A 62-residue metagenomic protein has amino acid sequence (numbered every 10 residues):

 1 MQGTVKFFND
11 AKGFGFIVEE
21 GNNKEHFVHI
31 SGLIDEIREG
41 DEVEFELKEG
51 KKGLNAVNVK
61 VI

Functional and structural regions predicted by a protein language model:
M1-F7: Structural detector for short beta-strands of small beta-barrel domains
Q2, E25-F27, E42: Well-ordered beta-strand positions in beta-sheet-rich domains
K12-I17: Short aromatic-glycine-enriched beta-strand elements
N23-D35: Beta-strand/loop nucleic-acid-binding surfaces
L33-E44: Short nucleic-acid-contacting surface segments enriched for D/E, G, S/T with interspersed K/R
K48-I62: OB-fold/S1-family single-stranded nucleic acid-binding modules
